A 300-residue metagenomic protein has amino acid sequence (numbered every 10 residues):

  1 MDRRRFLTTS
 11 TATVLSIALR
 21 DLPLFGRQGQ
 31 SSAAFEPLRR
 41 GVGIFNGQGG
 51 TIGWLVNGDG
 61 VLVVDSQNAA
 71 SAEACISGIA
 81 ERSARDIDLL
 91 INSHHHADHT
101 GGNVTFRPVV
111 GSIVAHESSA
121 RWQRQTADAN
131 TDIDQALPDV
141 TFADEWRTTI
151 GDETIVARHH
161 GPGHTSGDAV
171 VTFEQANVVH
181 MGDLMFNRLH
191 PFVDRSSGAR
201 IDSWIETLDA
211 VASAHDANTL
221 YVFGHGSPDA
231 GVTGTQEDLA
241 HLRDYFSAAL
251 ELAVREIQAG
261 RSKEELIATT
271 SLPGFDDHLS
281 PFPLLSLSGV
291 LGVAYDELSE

Functional and structural regions predicted by a protein language model:
R4-G26: N-terminal export signals
L7, A259-E300: C-terminal regulatory/interaction regions
E36-G78, V171-F173, N177-G182: Conserved beta-strand hairpin/beta-sheet module of binuclear metal-dependent hydrolase folds, prominently
P37, S118-G161, T165-S166, E174-Q175 (+2 more regions): Metallo-beta-lactamase
V64-S66, D88-H96, V114-H116, H180-G182 (+2 more regions): Active-site neighborhood of phospho(di)ester-bond hydrolases with catalytic His/Asp-centered motifs
A80-T149: Active-site HxH/HxHxD metal-binding segment of metal-dependent hydrolases
T154-H215, E237: Active-site-proximal loop/helix segments of hydrolase catalytic cores
I205-R261: Divalent-metal (often Zn2+) His-rich catalytic cores of metallo-beta-lactamase-fold enzymes
